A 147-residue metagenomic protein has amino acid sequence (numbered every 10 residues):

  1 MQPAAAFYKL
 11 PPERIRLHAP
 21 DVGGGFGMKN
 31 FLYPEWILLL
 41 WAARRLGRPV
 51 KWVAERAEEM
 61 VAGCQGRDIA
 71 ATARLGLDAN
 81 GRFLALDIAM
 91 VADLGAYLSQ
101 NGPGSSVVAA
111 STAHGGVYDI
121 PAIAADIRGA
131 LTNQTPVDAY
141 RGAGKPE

Functional and structural regions predicted by a protein language model:
M1-E147: Structural alpha/beta core scaffold segments of enzyme domains
